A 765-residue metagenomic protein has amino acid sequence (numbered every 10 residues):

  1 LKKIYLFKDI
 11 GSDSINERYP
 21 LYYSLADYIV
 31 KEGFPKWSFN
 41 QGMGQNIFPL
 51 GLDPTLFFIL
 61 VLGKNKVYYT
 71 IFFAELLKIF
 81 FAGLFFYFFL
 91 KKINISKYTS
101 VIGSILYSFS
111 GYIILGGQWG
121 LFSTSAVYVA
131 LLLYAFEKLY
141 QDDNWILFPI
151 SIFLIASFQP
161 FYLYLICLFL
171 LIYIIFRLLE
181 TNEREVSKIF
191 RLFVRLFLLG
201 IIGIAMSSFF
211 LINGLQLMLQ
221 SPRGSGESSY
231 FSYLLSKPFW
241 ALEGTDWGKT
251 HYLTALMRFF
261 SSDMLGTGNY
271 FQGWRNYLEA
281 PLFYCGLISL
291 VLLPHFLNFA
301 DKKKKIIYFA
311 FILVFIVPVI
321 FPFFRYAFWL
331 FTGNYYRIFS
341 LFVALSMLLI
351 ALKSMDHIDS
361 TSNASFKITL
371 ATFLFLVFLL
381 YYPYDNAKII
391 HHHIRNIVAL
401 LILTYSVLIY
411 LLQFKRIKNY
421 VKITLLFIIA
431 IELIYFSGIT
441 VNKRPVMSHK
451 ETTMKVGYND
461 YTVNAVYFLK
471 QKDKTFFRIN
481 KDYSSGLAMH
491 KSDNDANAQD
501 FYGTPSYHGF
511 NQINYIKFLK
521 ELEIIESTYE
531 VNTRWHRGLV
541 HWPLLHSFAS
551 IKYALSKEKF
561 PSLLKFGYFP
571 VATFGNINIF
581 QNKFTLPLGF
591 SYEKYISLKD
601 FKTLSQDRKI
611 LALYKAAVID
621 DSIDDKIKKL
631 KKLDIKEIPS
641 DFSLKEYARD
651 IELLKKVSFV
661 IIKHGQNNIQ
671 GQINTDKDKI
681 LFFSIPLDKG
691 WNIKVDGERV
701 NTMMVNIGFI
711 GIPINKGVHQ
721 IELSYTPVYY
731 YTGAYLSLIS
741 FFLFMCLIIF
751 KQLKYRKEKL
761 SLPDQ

Functional and structural regions predicted by a protein language model:
K2-I4, I29, P54-Y69, Y98-G120 (+8 more regions): Membrane-interface helix-loop junctions at the exits of transmembrane helices
K2-I93, Y98-A130, L154-F158, P238-A280 (+2 more regions): Active-site lumenal/periplasmic loops and adjacent helix-entry segments of GT-C-fold, multi-pass membrane
I15-F39, Q45-P54, F58, F193 (+9 more regions): Periplasmic/ER-lumenal interhelical loops and adjacent helix-loop junctions in multi-pass membrane proteins
I47-L50, I71-K78, L106-A130, Y140 (+5 more regions): Membrane-interface micro-motifs in multi-pass membrane enzymes
F80-I93, K97-E180, R195-L215, Q220 (+3 more regions): Membrane-embedded helix bundles of polyisoprenyl
L139-W145, P149, Y162, L179 (+2 more regions): Contiguous transmembrane helix-bundle modules in multi-pass membrane proteins
F427-V456, Y467-F548, F584-D650, D688 (+1 more regions): Extracytoplasmic/lumenal acceptor-recognition loop(s) of multi-pass membrane glycoenzymes
K631-Q765: Active-site-proximal, structured, solvent-exposed surfaces of multi-pass membrane proteins that position macromolecular
